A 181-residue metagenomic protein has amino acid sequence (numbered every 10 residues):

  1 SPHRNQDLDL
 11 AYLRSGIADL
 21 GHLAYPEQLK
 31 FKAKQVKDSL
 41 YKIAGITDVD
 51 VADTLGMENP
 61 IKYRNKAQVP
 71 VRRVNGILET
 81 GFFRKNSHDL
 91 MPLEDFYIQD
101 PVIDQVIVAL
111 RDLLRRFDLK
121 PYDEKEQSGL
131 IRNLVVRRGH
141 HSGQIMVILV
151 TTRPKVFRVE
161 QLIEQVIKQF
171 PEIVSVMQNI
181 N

Functional and structural regions predicted by a protein language model:
S1-N181: Accessory RNA-recognition modules of RNA-modification enzymes
